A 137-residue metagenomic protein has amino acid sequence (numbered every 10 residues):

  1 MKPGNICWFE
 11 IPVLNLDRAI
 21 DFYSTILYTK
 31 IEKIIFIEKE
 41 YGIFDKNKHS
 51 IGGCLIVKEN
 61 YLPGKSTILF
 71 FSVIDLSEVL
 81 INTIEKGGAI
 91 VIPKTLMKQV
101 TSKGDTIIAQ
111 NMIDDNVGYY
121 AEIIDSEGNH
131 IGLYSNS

Functional and structural regions predicted by a protein language model:
M1-I20, S66-L69, S135-S137: N-terminal beta-strand motif that seeds the catalytic metal site of vicinal oxygen chelate
P3, Y61-P63, I113-D115: A generic structural micro-feature
L16, L69-E127: Vicinal oxygen chelate
Y23: Catalytic core of tubulin tyrosine ligase-like
Y28-I34, A89-K94: Short secondary-structure junctions
T29-G64, I131-S135: Conserved short beta-strand elements that form part of the metal-binding/catalytic scaffold of enzyme active sites
